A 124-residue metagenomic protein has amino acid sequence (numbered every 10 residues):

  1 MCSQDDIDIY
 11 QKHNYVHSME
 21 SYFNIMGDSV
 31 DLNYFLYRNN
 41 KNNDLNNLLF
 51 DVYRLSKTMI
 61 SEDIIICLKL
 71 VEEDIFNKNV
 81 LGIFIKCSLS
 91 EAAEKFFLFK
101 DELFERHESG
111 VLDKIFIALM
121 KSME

Functional and structural regions predicted by a protein language model:
M1-I25: Terminal low-complexity, intrinsically disordered regions
Q11, E20-F23, L36, Y53 (+2 more regions): Residue-level detector of alpha-helical secondary structure
F23-D28, T58-V80: Short edge beta-strands and adjacent turn/loop segments
S29-M59: Negatively charged, low-complexity tracts enriched in Asp/Glu with abundant Ser/Thr
R54-I66, R106-D113: Short secondary-structure junctions
V80-A93: A short interface-forming secondary-structure element
S90-D113: Short, non-transmembrane amphipathic alpha-helical segments
S109-E124: A short amphipathic beta-strand at an alpha->beta junction
